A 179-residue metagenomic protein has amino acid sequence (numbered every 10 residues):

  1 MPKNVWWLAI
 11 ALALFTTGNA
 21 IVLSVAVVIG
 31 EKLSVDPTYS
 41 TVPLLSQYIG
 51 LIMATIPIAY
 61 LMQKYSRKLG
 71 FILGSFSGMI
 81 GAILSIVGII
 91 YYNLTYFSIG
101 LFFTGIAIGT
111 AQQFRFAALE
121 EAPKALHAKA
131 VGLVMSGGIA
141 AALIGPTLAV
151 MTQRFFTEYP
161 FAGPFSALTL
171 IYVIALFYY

Functional and structural regions predicted by a protein language model:
M1-I52: Helix-loop boundary and gating motifs at the non-cytosolic
K3, V87-I99: Helix-loop junctions at membrane interfaces in 12-TM secondary transporters
Y48-I56, A142-L143: Residue-level signature of mid-helix packing/kink "hotspots" within the transmembrane helices of 12-pass Major
A54-R67, Q153: Helix-to-loop junctions at the C-terminal end of transmembrane segments in multipass secondary transporters
F76-Y91: C-terminal ends and interior cores of transmembrane alpha-helices in multi-pass membrane transporters/permeases
S98-S136: Cytoplasmic helix-loop-helix junction between adjacent transmembrane helices in 12-TM secondary transporters
K129-A149: Glycine-rich segments within core transmembrane alpha-helices of 12-TM secondary carriers
V150, T169-Y179: C-terminal membrane-cytosol helix-exit motif in multi-pass small-molecule transporters
